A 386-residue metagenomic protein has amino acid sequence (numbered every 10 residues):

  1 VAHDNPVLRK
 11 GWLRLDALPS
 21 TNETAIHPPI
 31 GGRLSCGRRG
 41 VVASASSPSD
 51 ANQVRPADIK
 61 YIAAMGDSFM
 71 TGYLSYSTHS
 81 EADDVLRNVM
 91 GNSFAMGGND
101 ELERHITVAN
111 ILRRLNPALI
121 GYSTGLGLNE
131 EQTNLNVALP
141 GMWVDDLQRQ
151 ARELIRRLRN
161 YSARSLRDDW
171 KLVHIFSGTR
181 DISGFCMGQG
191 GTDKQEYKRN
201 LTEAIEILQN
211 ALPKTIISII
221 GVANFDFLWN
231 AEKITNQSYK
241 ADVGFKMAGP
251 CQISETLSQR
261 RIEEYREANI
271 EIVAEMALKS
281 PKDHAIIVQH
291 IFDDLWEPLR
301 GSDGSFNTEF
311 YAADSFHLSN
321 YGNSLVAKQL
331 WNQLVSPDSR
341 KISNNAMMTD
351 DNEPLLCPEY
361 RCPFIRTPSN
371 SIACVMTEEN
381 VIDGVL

Functional and structural regions predicted by a protein language model:
V1-K60, A64, Q237-S238, V243-L386: Conserved catalytic region of serine esterases and O-acyltransferases that act on ester linkages in lipids
Y61-Y73, T133-A138, K171-S177, D181-S183 (+3 more regions): Structural recognition of the beta-strand scaffold that forms the well-ordered cores of secreted hydrolase catalytic
S68-G72, N129, L139-V144, G178-G184 (+4 more regions): Solvent-exposed loop/turn segments at secondary-structure junctions within structured extracellular/periplasmic domains
Y76-E101, G184-G190, K233-T256, T308: A solvent-exposed, charged loop/short amphipathic helix patch at secondary-structure junctions
A82-R199, E206: Conserved SGNH/GDSL esterase-like catalytic core that processes O-acyl groups on lipids and polysaccharides
R104-A118, E203-I216, S258-V288: A structural motif corresponding to the C-terminal end of an alpha-helix and its immediate exit/capping segment
L119-E131, I217-I219, S280-P281, I342-M347: Surface-exposed patches in mature extracellular/periplasmic domains of secreted proteins
